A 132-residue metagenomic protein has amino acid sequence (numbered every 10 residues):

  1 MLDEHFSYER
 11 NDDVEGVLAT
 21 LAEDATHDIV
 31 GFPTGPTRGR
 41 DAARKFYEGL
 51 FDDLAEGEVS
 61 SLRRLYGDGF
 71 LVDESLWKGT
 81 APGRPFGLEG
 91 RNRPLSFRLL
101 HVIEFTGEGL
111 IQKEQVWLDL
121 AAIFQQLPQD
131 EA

Functional and structural regions predicted by a protein language model:
M1-A132: C-terminal and inter-domain tail/linker signature
